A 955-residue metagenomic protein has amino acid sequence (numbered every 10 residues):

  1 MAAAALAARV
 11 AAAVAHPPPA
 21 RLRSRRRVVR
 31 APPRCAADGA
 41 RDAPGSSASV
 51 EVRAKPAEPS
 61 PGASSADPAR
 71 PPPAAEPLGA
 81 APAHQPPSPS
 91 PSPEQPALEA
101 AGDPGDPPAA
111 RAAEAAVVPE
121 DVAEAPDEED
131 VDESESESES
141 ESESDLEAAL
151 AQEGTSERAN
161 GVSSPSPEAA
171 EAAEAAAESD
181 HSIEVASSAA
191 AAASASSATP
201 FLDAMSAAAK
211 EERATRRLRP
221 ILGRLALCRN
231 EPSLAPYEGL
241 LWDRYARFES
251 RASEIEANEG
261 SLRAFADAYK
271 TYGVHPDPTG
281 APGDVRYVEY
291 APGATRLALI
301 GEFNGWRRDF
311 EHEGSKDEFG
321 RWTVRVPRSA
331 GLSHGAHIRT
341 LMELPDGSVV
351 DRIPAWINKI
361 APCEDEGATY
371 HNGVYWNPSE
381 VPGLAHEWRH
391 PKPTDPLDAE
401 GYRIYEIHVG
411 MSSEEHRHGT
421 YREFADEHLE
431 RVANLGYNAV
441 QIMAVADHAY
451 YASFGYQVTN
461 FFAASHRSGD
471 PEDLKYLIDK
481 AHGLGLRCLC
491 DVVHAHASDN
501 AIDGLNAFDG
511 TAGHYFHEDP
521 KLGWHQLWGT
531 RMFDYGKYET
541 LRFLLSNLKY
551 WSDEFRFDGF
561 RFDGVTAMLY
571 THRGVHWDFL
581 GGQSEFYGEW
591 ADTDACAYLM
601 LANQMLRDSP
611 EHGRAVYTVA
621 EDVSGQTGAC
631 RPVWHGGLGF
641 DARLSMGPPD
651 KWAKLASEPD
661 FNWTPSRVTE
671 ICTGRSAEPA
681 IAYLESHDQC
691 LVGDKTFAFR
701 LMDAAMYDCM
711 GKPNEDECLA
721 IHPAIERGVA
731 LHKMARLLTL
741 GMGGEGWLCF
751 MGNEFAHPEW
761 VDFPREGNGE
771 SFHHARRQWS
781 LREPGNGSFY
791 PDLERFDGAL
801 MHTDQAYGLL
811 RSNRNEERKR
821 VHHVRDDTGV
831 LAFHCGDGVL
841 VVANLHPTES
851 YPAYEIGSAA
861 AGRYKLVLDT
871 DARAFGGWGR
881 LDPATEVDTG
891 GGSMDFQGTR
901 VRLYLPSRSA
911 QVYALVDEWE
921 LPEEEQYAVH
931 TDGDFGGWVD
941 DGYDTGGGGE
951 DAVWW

Functional and structural regions predicted by a protein language model:
M1-R25: N-terminal chloroplast transit peptides
R30, A36-D42, S49-S60, D67-R70 (+10 more regions): Carbohydrate-interacting/catalytic domains
E289, I407, V432, I442 (+9 more regions): Conserved, mostly hydrophobic/aromatic
S348-V350, S413-E415, H448-Y451, H496-N500 (+8 more regions): Short catalytic/ligand-binding loop motif for oxyanion handling, primarily in non-cytosolic enzymes, centered on
A361, L384-I404, H408-A591, L903: Substrate-binding/active-site clefts of carbohydrate-active enzymes
I404-E415, V458-F461, G523-Y535, G582 (+4 more regions): Short glycine/proline-rich turn/loop motifs
H428, D473, L477, T540 (+5 more regions): Alpha-helical packing segments of well-folded alpha/beta enzyme cores
R556-D558, F579-F772, Q805-I856, A860-D869 (+1 more regions): Conserved alpha/beta catalytic core and glycan-binding cleft of carbohydrate-active enzymes
